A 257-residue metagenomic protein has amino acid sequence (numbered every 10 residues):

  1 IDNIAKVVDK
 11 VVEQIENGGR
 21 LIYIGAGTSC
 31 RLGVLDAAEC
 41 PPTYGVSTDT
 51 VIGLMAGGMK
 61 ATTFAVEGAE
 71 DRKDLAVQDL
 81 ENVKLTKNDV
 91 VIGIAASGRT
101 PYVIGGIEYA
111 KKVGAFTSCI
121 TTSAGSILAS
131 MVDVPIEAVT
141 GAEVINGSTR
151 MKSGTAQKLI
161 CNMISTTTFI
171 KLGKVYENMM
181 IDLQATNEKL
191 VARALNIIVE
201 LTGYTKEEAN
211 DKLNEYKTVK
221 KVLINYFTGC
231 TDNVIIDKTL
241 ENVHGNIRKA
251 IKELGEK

Functional and structural regions predicted by a protein language model:
I1-Q14: A short, well-structured juxtamembrane/interface segment
D2-A5, G98-P101, K189: Residue-level recognition of alpha-helix initiation/capping sites
V7-K10, D79, G106, K212 (+1 more regions): A ubiquitous structural signal for well-ordered alpha-helices
E16-N17, K112: Residues at the C-terminal ends
G19, A115, Y204: Short glycine/serine/threonine/alanine-rich loop segments
I22-L159, T166-L172: Glycine-rich phosphate-binding loops that contact phosphosugars or nucleotide phosphates
S148-A156, I160, M179-L190: Alpha-helix N-cap/loop-to-helix boundary motif
T168-K257: Short, amphipathic alpha-helical interaction segments embedded in low-complexity terminal/linker regions of eukaryotic
